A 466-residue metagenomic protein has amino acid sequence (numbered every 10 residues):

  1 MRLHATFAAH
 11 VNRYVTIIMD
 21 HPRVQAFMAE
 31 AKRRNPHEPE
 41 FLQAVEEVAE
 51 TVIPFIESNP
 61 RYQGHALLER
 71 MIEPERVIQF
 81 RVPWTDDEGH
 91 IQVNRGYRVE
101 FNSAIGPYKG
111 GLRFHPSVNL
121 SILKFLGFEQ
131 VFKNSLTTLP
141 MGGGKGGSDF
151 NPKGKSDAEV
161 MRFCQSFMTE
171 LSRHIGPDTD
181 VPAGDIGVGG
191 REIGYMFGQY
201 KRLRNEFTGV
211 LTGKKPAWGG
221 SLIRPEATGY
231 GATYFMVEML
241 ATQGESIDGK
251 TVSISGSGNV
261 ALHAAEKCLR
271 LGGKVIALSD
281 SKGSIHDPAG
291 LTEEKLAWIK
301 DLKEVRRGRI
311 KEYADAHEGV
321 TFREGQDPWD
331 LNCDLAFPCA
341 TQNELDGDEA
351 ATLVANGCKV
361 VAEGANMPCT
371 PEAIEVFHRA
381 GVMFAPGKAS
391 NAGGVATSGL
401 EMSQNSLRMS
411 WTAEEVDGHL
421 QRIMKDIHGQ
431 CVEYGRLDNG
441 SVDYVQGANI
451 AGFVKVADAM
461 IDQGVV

Functional and structural regions predicted by a protein language model:
A5-V11, V15: Short hydrophobic alpha-helical segments enriched in small aliphatic residues
I17-I223, K455-A459, Q463: N-terminal ligand-binding/catalytic initiation module
I18-A44, M239-L240, T352-V466: Adenosine-phosphate binding glycine-rich loop
M28-A29, E46, E50, L120 (+14 more regions): Predominant activation on well-ordered alpha-helical scaffold segments within soluble catalytic domains
K32-P36, E50-R61, F128-F132, K153 (+10 more regions): Generic secondary-structure signature for well-ordered alpha-helical cores
T179-A183, E206-L211, I254, A277-D280 (+5 more regions): General beta-strand structural signal in soluble alpha/beta enzymes
T212-K215, G220-N332: Glycine-rich phosphate/diphosphate-binding loop of Rossmann-like nucleotide-binding domains
G283-F384, A389: Rossmann-like adenosine-cofactor binding region
